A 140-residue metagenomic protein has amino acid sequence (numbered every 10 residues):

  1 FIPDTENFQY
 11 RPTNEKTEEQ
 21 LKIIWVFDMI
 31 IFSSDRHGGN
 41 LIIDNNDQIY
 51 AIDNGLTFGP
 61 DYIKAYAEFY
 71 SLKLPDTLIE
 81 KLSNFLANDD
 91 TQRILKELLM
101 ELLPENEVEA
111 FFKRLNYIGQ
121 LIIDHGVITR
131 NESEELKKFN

Functional and structural regions predicted by a protein language model:
F1-N140: Phosphate/dinucleotide-binding and metal-coordinating scaffold of catalytic cores in nucleotide-dependent enzymes
